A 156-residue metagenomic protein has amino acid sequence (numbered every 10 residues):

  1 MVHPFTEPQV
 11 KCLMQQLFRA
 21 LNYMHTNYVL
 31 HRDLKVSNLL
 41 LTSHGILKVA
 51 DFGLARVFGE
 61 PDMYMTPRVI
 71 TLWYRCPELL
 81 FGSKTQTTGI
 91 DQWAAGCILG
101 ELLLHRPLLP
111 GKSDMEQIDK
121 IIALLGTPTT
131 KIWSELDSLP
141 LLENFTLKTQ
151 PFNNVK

Functional and structural regions predicted by a protein language model:
L13-M14: Activation segment signature within eukaryotic-like protein kinase domains
H25-T42: Catalytic-loop of the protein kinase fold
K48-D51: Pre-DFG segment of protein kinase catalytic domains
M65-L79: Conserved activation segment of eukaryotic-like protein kinases, specifically the C-terminal portion of the activation
L79-I90, L108-L109: Conserved end of the kinase activation segment
P128-K156: C-terminal lobe substrate-recognition/regulatory segment of protein kinase catalytic domains
